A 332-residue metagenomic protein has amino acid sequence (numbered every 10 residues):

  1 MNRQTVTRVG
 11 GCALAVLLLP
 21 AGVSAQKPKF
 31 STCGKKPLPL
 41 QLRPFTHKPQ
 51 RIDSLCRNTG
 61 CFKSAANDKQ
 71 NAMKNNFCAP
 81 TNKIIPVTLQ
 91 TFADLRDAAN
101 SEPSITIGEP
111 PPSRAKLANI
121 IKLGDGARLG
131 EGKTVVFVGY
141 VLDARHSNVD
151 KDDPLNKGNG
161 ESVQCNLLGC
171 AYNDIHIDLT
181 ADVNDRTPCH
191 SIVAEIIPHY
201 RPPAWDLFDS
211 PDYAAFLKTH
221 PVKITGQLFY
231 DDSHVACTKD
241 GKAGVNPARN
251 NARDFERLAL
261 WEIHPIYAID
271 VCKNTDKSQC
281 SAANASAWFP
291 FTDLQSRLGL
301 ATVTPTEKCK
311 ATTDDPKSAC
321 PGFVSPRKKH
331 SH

Functional and structural regions predicted by a protein language model:
M1-C12: Bacterial N-terminal signal peptides that target proteins for export
G10-P20: Bacterial N-terminal signal peptides
A21-A25: Sec/Tat signal peptide C-region and signal peptidase I cleavage site
Q26-K328, H332: OB-fold and OB-like single-stranded nucleic-acid-recognition modules and their adjacent interaction interfaces
